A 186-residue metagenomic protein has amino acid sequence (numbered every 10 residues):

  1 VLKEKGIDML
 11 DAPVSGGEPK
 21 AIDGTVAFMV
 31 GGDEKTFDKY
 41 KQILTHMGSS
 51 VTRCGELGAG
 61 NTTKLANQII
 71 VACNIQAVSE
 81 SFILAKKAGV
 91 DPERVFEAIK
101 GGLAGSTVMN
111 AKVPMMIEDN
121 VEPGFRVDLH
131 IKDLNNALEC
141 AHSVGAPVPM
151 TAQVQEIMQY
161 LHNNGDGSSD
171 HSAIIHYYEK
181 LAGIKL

Functional and structural regions predicted by a protein language model:
V1-Q68: Rossmann-fold dinucleotide-binding core
D23-G31, T52, E56-A88, E97-A111 (+1 more regions): Active-site-proximal catalytic alpha-helix in oxidoreductases
I43, E93-K100, A152-E156: Beta-strand segments within the central parallel beta-sheet cores of soluble alpha/beta enzyme folds
L57, N61, G105-T107, A111-H171: Interdomain hinge/lid region at the active-site interface of Rossmann-like NAD(P)-dependent oxidoreductases
L84-A85, C140-A141, Y177: Helix-loop "lid/cap" segments that line or gate small-molecule binding pockets
D170-L186: Short, basic/aromatic-enriched C-terminal tail that caps enzymatic domains
